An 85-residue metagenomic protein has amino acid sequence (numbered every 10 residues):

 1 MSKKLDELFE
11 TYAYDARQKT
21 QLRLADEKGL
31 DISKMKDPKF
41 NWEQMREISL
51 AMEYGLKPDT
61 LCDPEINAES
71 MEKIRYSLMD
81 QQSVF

Functional and structural regions predicted by a protein language model:
M1-F85: General marker for long, soluble alpha-helical cores
